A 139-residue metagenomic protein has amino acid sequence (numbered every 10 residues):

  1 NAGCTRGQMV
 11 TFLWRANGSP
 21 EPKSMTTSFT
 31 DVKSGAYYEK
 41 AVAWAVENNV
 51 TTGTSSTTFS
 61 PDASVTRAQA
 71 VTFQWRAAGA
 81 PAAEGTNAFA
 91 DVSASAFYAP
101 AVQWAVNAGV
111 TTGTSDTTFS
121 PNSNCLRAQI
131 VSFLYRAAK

Functional and structural regions predicted by a protein language model:
N1-V10, R15-K40, T51-A68, R76-P100 (+2 more regions): Feature responds to low-complexity, polar/acidic, surface-exposed segments characteristic of secreted/exported proteins
